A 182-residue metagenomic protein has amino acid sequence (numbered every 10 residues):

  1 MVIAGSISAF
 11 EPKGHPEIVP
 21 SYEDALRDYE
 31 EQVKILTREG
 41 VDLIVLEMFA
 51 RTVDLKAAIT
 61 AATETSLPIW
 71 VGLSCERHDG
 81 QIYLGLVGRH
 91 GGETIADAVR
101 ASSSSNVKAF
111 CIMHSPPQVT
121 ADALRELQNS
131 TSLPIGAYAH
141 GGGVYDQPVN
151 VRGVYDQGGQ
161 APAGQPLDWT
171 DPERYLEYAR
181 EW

Functional and structural regions predicted by a protein language model:
M1-W182: Domain-level signal for soluble alpha/beta catalytic cores
